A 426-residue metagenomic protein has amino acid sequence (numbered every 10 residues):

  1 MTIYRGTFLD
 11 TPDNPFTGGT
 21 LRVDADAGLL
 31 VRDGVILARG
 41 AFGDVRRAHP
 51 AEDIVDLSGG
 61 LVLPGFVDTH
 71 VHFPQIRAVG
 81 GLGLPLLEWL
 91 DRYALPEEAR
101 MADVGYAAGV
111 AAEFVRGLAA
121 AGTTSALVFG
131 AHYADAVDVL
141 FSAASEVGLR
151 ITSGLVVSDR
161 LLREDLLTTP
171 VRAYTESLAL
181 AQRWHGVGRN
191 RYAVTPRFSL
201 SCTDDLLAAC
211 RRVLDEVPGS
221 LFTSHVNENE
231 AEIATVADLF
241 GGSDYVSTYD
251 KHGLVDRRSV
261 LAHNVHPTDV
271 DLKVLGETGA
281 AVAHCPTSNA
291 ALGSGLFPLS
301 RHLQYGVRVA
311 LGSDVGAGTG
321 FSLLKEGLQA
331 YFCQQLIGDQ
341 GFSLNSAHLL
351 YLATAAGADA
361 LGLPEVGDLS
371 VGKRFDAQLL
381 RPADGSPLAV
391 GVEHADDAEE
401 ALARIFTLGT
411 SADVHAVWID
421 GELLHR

Functional and structural regions predicted by a protein language model:
M1-A48: N-terminal metal-binding scaffold of metallo-dependent hydrolase/deaminase domains
T2-R5, R47-W89, A112, R116-A120: Replace "His-x-His-based motif
P15-T17, R374-R426: C-terminal cap of metal-dependent C-N hydrolases
R77-A107, L155, R160-P170, E230-R258 (+3 more regions): Active-site gating loops and adjacent loop-to-helix segments of metal-dependent hydrolytic enzymes
G81-L149, A173-G186: Alpha-helical scaffold segments that flank or form the walls of functional sites
D135-N264: Metal-coordinating catalytic core of metallo-dependent amide/deamination hydrolases
E230-G242, D271-G276, G293-H302, T319-Q335 (+2 more regions): Histidine/acidic-residue-rich catalytic or RNA/ligand-binding cores of hydrolases and nuclease-related proteins
K251-R258, S300-A389: His/Asp/Glu-enriched, well-ordered alpha-helical/loop segment that forms or immediately abuts the divalent-metal
